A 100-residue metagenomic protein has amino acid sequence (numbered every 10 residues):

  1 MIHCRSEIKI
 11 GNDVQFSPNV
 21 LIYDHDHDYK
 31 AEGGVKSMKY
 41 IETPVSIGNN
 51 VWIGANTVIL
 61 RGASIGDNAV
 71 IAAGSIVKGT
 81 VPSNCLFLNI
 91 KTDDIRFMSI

Functional and structural regions predicted by a protein language model:
M1-I59, A63, I90-T92, R96-I100: Flexible, glycine/small-residue-enriched loop-and-beta-strand segment within the central core of proteins
Q15, I76, L86: Conserved sequence/active-site signature of Rossmann-fold short-chain dehydrogenase/reductase
P18, A73, S83: Residues that flank catalytic or metal-binding motifs in active/ligand-binding sites
N50, N68, C85: Catalytic-loop signature of eukaryotic-like protein kinases
V58-L60, G66-I76: A generic "structured core" feature
G79: Short helix N-cap motif at coil->helix boundaries in the Bergerat
P82-S83, L88-K91: Acidic, glycine-centered active-site loop in nucleotide-sugar glycosyltransferases
